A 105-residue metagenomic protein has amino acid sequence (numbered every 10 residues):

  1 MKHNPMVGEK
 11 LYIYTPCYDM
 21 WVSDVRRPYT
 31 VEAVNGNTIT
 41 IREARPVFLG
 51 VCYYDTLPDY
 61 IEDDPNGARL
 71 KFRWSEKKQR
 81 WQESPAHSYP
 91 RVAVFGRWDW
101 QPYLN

Functional and structural regions predicted by a protein language model:
K2-V22: Short coil-to-beta transition motif at edge beta-strands of beta-rich domains
G8-K10, P28, T38: Exposed beta-strand and adjacent loop surfaces of beta-rich binding modules that mediate intermolecular recognition
Y18, P46-V47: Residue-level signature for short turns and capping positions that connect secondary-structure elements
S23-R26, N66: Residues that act as N-cap/strand-start positions at coil-to-secondary-structure junctions
V25-V34: Short beta-strand-centered aromatic/proline hotspots
A33-G36, W74: Generic beta-strand structural signal
N37-A44: Short, solvent-exposed secondary-structure boundary/capping segments
V47-N105: Intrinsically disordered, low-complexity, charged/polar segments
